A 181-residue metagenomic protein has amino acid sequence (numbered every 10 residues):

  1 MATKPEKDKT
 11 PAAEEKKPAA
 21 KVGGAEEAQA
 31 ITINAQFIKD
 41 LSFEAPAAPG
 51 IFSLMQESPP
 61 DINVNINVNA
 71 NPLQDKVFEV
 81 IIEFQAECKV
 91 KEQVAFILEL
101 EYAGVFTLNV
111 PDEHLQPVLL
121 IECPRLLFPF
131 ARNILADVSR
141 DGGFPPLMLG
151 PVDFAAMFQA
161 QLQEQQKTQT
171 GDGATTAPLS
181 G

Functional and structural regions predicted by a protein language model:
A2-L126, R132-G181: N-terminal intrinsically disordered, cationic/polar leader segments that include organellar targeting peptides
